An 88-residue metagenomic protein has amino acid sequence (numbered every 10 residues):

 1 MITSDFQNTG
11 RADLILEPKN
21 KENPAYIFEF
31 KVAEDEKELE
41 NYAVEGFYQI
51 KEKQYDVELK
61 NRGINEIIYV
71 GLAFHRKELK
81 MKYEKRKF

Functional and structural regions predicted by a protein language model:
M1-F88: Structural signature of nuclease core domains in nucleic-acid processing machines
